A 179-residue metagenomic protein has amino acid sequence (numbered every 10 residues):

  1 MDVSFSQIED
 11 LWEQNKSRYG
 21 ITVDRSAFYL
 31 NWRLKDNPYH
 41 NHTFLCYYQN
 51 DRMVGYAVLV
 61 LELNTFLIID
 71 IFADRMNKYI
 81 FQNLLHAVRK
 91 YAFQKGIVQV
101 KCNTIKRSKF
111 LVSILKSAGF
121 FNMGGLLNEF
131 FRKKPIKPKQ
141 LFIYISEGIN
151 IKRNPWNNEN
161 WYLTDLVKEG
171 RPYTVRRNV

Functional and structural regions predicted by a protein language model:
M1-S4, V175-R177: Membrane-targeting and insertion segments and their boundary/processing signals
D2-D74: A conserved beta-strand-loop-helix scaffold within acyl/acetyltransferase catalytic domains
Q49, V60-L61, I69-K78, H86-V179: Active-site/acyl-donor-binding loops of N-acyltransferases
